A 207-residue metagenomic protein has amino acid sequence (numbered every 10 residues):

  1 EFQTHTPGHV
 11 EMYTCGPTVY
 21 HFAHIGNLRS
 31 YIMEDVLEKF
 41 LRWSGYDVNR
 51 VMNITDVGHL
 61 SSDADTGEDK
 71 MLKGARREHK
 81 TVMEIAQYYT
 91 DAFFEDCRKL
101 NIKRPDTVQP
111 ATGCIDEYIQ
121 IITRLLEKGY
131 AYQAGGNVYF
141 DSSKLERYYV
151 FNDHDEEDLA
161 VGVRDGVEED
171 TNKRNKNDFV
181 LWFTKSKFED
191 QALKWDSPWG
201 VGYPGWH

Functional and structural regions predicted by a protein language model:
E1-W206: NTP-dependent nucleotidyl-transfer catalytic core
